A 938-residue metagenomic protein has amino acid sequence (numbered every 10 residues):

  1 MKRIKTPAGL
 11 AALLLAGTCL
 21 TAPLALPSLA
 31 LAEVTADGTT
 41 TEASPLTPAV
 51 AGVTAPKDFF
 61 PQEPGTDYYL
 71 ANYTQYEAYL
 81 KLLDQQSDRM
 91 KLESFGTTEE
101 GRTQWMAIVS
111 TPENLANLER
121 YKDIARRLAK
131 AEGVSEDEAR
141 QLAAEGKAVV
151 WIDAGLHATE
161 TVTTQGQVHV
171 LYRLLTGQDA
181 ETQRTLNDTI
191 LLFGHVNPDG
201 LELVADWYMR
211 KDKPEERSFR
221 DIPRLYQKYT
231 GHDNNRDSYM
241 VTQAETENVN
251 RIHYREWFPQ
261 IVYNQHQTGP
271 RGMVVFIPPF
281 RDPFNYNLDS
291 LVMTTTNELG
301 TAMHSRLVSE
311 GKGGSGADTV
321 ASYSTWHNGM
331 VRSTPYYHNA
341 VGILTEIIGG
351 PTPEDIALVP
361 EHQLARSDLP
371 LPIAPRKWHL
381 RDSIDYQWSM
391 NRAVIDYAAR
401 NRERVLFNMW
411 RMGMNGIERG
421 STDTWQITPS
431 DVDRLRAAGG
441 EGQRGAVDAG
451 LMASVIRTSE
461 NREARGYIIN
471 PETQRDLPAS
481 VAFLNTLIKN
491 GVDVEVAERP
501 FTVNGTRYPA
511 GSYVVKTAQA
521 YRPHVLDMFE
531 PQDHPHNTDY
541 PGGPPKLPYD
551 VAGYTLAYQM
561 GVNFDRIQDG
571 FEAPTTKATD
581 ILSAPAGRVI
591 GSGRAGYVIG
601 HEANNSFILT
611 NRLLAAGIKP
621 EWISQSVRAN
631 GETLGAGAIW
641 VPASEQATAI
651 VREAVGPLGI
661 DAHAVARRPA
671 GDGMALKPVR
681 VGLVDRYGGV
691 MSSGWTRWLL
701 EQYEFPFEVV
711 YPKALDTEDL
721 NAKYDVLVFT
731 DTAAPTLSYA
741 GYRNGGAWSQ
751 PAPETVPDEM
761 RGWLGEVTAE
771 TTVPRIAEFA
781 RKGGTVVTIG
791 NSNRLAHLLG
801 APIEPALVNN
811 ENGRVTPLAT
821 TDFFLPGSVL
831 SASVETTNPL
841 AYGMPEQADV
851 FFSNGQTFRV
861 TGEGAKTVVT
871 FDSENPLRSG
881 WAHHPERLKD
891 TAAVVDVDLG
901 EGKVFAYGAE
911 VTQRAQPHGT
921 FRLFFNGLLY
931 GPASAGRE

Functional and structural regions predicted by a protein language model:
K2-L14: Bacterial N-terminal signal peptides that target proteins for export
A11, A22-A25, V394: Intrinsic disorder/low-complexity detector
G17-L29: C-terminal segment of classical bacterial N-terminal signal peptides
E33-T189, T230, R236-D237, T242-A244 (+5 more regions): Intrinsic-disorder/low-complexity accessory segments
T189-R236: Divalent-metal coordination cores built from histidine and acidic residues
F193-N197, Y208, N264-G272, S792: Short, solvent-exposed turn/loop segments enriched in Gly/Ser/Thr/Pro and often Arg
D199-G200, G269-R271, P351, P735: Feature marks short, surface-exposed loop/turn motifs that line or immediately flank catalytic pockets and channel
R271, N328-G329: Hydrophobic, helix-prone linear segments
